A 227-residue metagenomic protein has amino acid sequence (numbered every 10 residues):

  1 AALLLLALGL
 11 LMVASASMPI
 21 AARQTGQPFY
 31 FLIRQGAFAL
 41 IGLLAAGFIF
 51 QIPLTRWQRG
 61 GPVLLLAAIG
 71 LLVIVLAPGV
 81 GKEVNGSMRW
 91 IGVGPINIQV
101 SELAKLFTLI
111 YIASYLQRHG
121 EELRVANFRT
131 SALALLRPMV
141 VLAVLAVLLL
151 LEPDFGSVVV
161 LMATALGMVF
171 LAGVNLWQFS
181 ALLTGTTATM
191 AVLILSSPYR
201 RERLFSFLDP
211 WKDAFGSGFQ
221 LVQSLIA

Functional and structural regions predicted by a protein language model:
A1-L5, L11-P153, L221: Membrane-helix boundary/helix-loop-helix interface segments in multi-pass membrane proteins
M12, P78, L171, D209-K212: Signal for well-folded cores of large energy- and translation-related assemblies
Q24, A68, S114, G120 (+3 more regions): A short hydrophobic/aromatic micro-motif that marks alpha-helical segments and, especially, helix-coil
P62-V63, A67-I69, A132-L195, F207: Hydrophobic alpha-helical segments of polytopic membrane proteins
G81-W90, G94-N97, Q178-A227: Hydrophobic, glycine- and aromatic-enriched re-entrant/interface helices and adjoining loop segments
E83, N127, V158-V159, S196: Short, surface-exposed helix-loop/turn micro-motifs enriched in polar/charged residues
